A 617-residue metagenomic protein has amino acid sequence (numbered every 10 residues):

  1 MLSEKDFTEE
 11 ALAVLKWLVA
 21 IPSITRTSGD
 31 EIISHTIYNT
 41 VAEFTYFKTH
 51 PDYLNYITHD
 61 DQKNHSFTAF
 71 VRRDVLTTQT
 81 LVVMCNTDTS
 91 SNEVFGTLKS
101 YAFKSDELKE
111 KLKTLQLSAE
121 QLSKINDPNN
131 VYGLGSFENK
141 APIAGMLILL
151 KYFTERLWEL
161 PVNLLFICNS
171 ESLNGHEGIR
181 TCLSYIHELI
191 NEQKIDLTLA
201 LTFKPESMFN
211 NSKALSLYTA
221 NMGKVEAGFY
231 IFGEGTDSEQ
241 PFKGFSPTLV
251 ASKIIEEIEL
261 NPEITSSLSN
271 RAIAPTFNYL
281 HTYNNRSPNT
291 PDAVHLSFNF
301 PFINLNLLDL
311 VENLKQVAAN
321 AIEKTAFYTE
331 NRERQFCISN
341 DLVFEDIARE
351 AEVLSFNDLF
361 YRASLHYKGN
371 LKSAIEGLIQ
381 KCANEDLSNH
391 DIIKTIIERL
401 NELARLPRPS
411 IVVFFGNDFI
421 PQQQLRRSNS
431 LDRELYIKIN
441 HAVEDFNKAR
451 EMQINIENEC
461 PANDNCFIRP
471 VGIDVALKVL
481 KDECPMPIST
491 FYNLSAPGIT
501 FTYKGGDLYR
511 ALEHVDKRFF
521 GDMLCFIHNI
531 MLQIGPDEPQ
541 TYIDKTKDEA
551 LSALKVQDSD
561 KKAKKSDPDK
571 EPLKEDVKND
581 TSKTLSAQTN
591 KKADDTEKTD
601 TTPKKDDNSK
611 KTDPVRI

Functional and structural regions predicted by a protein language model:
L2-L134, E155-V162: Acidic/His- and Gly-rich active-site-bordering loop/insert found across diverse amide/peptide-bond hydrolases
S28, V131-A144, P241-T248, H514-G521: Short, conserved micro-motifs enriched in small and acidic residues
I33-S34, H50-P51, Q335-D558, K565: An extended, acidic, His-containing surface patch that forms the Zn2+-binding/catalytic region of metallohydrolases
N130-A220: Acidic/histidine-rich catalytic neighborhood of metal-dependent amide-processing enzymes
L147-E155, K253-L260, N529-L532: Short glycine/serine- and small hydrophobic-enriched flexible loop segments
W158-E159, Y218-K224, R286-D292, L403-L406 (+1 more regions): Short glycine/proline-enriched loop/turn "hinge" motifs that connect secondary-structure elements and lie
H187-H390: Midchain, well-structured core segments that form catalytic/ion-binding scaffolds
K562-K565, D569-I617: Long, low-complexity, intrinsically disordered segments
